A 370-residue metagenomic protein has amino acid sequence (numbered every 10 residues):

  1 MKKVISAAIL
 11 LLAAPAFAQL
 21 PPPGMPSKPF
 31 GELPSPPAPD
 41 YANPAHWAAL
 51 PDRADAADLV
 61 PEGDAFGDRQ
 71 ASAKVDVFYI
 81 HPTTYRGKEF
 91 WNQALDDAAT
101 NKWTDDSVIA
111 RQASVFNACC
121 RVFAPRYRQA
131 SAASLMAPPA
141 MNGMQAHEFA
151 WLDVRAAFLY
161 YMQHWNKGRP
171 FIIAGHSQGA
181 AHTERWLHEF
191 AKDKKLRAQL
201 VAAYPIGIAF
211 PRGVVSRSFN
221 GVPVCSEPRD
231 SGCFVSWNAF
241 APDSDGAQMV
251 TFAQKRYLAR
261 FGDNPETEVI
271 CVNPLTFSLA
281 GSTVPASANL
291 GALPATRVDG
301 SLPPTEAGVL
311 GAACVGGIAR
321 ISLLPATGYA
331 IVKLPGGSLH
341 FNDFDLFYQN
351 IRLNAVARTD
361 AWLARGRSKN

Functional and structural regions predicted by a protein language model:
M1-V4: Positively charged n-region of N-terminal signal peptides that target proteins for export
A13-P15: N-terminal signal peptide c-region/cleavage motif recognized by signal peptidases
Q19-D68: Basic, amphipathic N-terminal segments that precede the first structured/catalytic domain
P22-E32, P36-Y41, Y79-P170, L323-N370: Active-site catalytic motif of lipid deacylating hydrolases and related acyltransferases
Q70-V75: Proline/glycine-enriched tight loop/beta-turn segments at coil->beta junctions that connect or precede beta-strands
D76-I80, R121-R126, I172-I173, A202-P205 (+1 more regions): Structural recognition of the beta-strand scaffold that forms the well-ordered cores of secreted hydrolase catalytic
A150-G168, H188-A330, S338-Y348, R352-V356 (+2 more regions): Surface cap/lid and interfacial helix-loop subdomains adjacent to catalytic sites that gate substrate access
G175-G179, T183: Gly/Ala-rich beta-loop-alpha elbow adjacent to hydrolase catalytic centers
